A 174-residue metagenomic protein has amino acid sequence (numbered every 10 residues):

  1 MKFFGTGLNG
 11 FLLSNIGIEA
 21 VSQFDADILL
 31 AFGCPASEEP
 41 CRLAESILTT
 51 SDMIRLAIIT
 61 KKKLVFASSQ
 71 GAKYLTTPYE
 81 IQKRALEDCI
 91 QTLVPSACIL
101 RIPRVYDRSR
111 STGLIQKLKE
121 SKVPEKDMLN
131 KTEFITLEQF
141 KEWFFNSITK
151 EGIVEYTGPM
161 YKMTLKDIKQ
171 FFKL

Functional and structural regions predicted by a protein language model:
M1-A20: N-terminal Rossmann NAD(P)H-binding glycine-rich loop of SDR-like oxidoreductase domains
N9-F11, G33-E38, Q70-K73, R104-V105 (+1 more regions): Short, solvent-exposed loop/turn segments at secondary-structure junctions
V21-I58, F66-Y74: NAD(P)H-binding glycine-rich loop region in Rossmannoid oxidoreductase-like domains and their noncatalytic homologs
A31, K63-S68, C98-R104, E133 (+1 more regions): Structural signature of the Rossmann-like NAD(P)-dependent dehydrogenase/reductase core
A44, L48, A67-Y106: Catalytic helix-loop patch of NAD(P)-dependent Rossmann-fold dehydrogenases
S51-I54, L137-F145: Short, amphipathic alpha-helical "lid/cap" segments that border enzyme active or binding sites
E80, Q91-E133, L137: NAD(P)-dependent short-chain dehydrogenase/reductase
F140-L174: Mid/C-terminal beta-alpha module of Rossmann-like enzyme folds, strongest in SDR-family dehydrogenases/epimerases
